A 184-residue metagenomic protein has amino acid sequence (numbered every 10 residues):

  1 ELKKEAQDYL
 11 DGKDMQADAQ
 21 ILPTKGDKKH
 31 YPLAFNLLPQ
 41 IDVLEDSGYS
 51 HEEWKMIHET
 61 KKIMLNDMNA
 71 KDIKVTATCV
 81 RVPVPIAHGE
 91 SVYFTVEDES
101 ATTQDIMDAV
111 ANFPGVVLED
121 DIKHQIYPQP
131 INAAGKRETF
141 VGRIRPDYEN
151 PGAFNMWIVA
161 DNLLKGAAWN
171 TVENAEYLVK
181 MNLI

Functional and structural regions predicted by a protein language model:
E1-D108: Active-site-lining helix/loop region of Rossmann-like oxidoreductase modules
N69-I184: C-terminal active-site/capping subdomain that shapes the small-molecule cofactor and substrate pocket of enzyme
